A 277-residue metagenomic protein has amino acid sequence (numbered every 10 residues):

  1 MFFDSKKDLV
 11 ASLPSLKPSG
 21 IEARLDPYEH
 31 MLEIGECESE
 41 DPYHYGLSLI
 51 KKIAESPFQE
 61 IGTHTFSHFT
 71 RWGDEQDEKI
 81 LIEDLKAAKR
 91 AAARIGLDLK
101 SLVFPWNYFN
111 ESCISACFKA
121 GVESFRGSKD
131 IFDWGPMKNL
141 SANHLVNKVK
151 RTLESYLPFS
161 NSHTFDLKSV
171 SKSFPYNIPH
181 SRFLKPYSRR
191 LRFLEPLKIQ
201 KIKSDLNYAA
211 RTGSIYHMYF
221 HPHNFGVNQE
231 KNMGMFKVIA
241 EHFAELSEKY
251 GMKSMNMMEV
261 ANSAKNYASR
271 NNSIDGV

Functional and structural regions predicted by a protein language model:
M1-S101, W106-I178, E195-F220, F225-V277: Catalytic alpha-helical scaffold of carbohydrate-active enzymes acting on polysaccharides/glycoconjugates
P179-H180, K185-Y187, F193: Secondary-shell segments that build the walls of catalytic and ion/ligand-binding clefts
